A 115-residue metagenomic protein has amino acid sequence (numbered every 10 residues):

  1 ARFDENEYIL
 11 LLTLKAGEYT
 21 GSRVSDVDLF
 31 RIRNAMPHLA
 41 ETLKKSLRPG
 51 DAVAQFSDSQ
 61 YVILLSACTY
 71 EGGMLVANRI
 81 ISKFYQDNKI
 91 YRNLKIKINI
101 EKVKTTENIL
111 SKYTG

Functional and structural regions predicted by a protein language model:
A1-V24: Active-site-proximal structural segments of metal-dependent nucleotidyl cyclase/transferase enzymes
E5, P49, R92-I96: Residue-level signal for beta-strand positions within conserved beta-sheet cores that form or flank
L11, M36-Y70, K89-Y91: Conserved helix-loop-beta segment at the catalytic/binding core of cyclic-nucleotide signaling proteins
L14-T20, S59-Q60, K102-T106: Short, internal active-site loops enriched in acidic
G21-M36, V53, G72: Conserved catalytic/dimerization core of cyclic nucleotide/dinucleotide signaling enzymes
S25, L64-G73, N88-G115: Catalytic strand-loop-helix junctions within cyclic-nucleotide turnover domains
L39, V76-K83: Short amphipathic alpha-helices in soluble, non-transmembrane regions that often serve as interface/regulatory elements
